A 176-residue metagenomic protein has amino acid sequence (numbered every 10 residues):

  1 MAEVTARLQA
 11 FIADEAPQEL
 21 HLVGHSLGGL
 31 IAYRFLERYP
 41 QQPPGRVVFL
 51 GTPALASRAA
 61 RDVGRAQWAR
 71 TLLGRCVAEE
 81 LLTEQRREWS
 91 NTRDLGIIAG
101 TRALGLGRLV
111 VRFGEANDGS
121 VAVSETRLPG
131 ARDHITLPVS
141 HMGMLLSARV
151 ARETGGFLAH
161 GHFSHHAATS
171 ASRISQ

Functional and structural regions predicted by a protein language model:
M1-D94, F113, D118: Serine-dependent carboxylesterase/thioesterase catalytic core of lipase-like alpha/beta-hydrolase/SGNH enzymes
T92-Q176: C-terminal catalytic-base region of ester-bond hydrolases, centering on the histidine of the charge-relay
